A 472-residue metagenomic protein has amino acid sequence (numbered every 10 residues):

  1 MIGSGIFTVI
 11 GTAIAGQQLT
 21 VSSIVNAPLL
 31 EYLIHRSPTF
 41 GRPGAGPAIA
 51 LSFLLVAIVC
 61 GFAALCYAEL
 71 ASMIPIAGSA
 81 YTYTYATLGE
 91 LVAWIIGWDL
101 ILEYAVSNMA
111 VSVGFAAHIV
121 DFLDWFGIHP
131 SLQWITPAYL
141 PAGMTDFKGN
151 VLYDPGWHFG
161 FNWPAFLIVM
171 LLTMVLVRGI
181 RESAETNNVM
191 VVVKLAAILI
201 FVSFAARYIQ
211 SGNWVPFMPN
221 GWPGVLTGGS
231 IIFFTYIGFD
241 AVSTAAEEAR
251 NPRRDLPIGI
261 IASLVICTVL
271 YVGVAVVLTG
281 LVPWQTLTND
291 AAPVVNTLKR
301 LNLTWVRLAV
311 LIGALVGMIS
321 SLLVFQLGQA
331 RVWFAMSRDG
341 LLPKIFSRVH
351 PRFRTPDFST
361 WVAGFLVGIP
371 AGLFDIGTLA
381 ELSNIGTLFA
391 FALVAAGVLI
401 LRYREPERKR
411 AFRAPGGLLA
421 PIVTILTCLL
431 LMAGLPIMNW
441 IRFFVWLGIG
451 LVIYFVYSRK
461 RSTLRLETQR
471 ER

Functional and structural regions predicted by a protein language model:
F7-I10, F62, I76, D99-A117 (+5 more regions): Membrane-helix boundary/coupling elements in multi-pass transport proteins
T8-K148, I266, F443-L451: Extracellular loop-to-transmembrane helix junctions
T12-Q18, V25, F40-A45, I49-A50 (+11 more regions): Transmembrane helix-loop boundary segments of multi-pass membrane transporters
Q18, G46-A50, I128-L167, N188-I312: Helix-loop-helix junctions that connect adjacent transmembrane segments in multi-pass membrane transporters
L19-P43, T82-Y83, G89, D121-P137 (+2 more regions): TM-loop-TM module centered on a large, flexible mid-protein loop between adjacent transmembrane helices in multi-pass
A116, G160-R207, P219-W222, I260-L264 (+3 more regions): Membrane-interface loop-to-helix entry segments
D121, A197-F201, W333, S383-R410 (+2 more regions): Hydrophobic alpha-helical segments of multi-pass membrane transport proteins
W157-G160, L172, P219, I345-D357 (+2 more regions): C-terminal membrane-solvent junction of multi-pass transporters and transport-like membrane proteins
